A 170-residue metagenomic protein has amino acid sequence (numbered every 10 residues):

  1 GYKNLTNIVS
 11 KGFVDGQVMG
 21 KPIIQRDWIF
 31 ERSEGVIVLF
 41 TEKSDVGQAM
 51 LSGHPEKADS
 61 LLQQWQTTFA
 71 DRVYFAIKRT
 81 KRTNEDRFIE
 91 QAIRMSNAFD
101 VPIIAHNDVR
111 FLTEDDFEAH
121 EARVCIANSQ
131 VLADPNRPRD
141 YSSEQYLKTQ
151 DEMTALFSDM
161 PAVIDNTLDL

Functional and structural regions predicted by a protein language model:
G1-L170: Phosphodiester-processing cores and adjacent nucleic acid-binding clamps
